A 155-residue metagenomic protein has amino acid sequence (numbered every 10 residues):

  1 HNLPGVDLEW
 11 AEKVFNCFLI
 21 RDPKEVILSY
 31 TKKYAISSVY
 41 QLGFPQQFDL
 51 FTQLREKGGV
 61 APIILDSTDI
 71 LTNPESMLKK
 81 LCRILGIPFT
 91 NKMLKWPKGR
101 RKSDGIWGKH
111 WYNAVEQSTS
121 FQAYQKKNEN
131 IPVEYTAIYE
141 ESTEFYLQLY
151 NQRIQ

Functional and structural regions predicted by a protein language model:
H1-K92, K109-A114: PAPS-dependent sulfotransferase catalytic domain
P88-Q155: PAPS-dependent sulfotransferases, especially Golgi type II membrane carbohydrate sulfotransferases
